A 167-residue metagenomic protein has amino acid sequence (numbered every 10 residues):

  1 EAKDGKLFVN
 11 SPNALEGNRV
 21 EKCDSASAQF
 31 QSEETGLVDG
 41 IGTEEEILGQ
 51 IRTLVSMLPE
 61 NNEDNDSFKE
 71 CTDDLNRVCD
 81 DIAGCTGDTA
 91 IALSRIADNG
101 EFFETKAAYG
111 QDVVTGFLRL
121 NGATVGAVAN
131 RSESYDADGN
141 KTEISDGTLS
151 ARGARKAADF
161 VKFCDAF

Functional and structural regions predicted by a protein language model:
E1-E63: Conserved catalytic cores of soluble enzyme domains, especially glycine-rich substrate-binding beta-alpha loops
Q31-E34, E45-V161: Intrinsically disordered, low-complexity segments enriched in small/flexible residues
A166-F167: Conserved structured catalytic cores and adjacent interaction surfaces of nucleotide-binding/hydrolyzing enzymes
